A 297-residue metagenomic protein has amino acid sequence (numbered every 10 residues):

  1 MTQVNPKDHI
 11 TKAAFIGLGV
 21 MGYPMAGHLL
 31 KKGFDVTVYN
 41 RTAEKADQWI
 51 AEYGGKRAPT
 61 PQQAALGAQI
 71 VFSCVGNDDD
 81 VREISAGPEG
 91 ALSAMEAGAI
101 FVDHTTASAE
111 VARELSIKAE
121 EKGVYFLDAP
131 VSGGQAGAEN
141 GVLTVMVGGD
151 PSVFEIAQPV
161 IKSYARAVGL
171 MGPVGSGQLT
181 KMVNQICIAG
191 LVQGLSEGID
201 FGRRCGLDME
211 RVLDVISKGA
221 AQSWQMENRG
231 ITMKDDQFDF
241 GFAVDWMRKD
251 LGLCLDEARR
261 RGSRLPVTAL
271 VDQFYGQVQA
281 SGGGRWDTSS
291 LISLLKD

Functional and structural regions predicted by a protein language model:
T2-S73, A99, H104-T105: NAD(P)+-binding Rossmann beta1-loop-alpha1 motif at the extreme N-terminus of oxidoreductases
M25-A26, L115, V160, F201: Hydrophobic residues within alpha-helices that form the first helical element adjacent to the glycine-rich loop
V36, R57, Y125-L127, V168 (+2 more regions): Hydrophobic beta-strand scaffold residues
P61-Y125: Rossmann-fold NAD(P) dinucleotide-binding segment
V75, T106-I186: Rossmann-fold dinucleotide-binding core
G141-G148, G169, P173-C205, D214-N228 (+1 more regions): Active-site-proximal catalytic alpha-helix in oxidoreductases
V174, Q178, Q222-T288, D297: Interdomain hinge/lid region at the active-site interface of Rossmann-like NAD(P)-dependent oxidoreductases
